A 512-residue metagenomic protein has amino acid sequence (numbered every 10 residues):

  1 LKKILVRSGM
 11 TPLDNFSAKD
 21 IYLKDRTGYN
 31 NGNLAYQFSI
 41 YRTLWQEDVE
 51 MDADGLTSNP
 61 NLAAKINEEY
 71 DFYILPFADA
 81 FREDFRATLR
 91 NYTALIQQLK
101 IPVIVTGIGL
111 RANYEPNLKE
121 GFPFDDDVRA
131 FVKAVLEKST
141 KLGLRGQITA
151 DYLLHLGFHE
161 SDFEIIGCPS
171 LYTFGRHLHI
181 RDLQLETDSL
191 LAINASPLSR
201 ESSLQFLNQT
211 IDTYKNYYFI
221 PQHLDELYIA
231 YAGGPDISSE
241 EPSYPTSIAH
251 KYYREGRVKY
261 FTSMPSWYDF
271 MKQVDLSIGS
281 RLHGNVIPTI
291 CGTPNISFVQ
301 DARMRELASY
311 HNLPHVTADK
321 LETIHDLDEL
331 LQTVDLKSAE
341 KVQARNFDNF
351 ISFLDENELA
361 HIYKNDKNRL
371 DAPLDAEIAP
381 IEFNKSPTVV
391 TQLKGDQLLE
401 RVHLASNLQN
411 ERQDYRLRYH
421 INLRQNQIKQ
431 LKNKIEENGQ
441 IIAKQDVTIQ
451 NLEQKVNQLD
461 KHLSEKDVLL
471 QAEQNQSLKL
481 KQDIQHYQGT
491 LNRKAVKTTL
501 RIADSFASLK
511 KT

Functional and structural regions predicted by a protein language model:
L1-N492, V496-A503, A507-T512: Active-site anion-handling motifs in enzyme catalytic cores
